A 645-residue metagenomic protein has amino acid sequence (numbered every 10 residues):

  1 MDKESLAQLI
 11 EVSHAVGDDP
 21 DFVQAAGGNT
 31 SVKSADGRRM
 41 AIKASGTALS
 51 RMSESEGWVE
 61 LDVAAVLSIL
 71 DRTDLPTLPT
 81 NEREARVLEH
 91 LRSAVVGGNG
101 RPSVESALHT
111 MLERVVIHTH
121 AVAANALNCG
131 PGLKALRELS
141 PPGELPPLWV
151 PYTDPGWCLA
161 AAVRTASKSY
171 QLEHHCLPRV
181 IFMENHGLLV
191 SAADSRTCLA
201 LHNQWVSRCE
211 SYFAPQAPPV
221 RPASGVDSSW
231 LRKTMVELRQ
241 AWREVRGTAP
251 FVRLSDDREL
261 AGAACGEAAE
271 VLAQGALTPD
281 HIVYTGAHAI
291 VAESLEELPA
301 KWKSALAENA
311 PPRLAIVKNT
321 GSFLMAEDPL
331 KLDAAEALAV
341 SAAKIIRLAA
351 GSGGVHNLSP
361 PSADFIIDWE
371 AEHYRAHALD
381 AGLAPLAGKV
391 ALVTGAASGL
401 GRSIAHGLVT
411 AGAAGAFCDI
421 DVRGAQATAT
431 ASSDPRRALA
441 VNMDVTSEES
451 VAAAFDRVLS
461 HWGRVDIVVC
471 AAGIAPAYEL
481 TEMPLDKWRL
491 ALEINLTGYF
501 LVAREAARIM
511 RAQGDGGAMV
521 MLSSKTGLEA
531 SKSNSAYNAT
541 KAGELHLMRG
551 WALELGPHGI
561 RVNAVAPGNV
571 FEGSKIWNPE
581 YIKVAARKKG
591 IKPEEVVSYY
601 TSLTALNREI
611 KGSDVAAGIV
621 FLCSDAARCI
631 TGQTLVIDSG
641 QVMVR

Functional and structural regions predicted by a protein language model:
M1-A391, S403: Glycine-rich flexible loops
V469, G556, R561, I630-G632: Short, small/polar-rich loop/turn modules that mediate ligand/substrate recognition or access, typified
E479-L480, P484-L492, I582, Y600: Substrate-binding pocket helix/loop in short-chain dehydrogenase/reductase
A503, T540, M548: Active-site helix of classical SDR
R508, L553-E554, R628: Alpha-helical segment proximal to the catalytic Tyr-Lys
S524: Residue(s) in the substrate-gating loop at a strand-loop-helix junction that position the organic substrate next
E529, I619, T631-R645: Short C-terminal tail/terminal secondary-structure segment of NAD(P)H-dependent dehydrogenase/reductase domains
